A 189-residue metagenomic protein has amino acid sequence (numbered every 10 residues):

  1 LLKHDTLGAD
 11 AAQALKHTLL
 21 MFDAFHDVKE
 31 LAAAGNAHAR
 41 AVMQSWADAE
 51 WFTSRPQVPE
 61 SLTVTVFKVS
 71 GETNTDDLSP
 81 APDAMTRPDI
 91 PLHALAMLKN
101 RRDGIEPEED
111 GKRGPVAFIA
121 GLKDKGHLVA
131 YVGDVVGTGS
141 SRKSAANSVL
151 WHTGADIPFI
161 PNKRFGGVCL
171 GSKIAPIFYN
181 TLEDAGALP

Functional and structural regions predicted by a protein language model:
L1, A9-A11, L98: Extracellular cysteine-rich microdomains
L2-D5, T18: Alpha-solenoid helical-repeat scaffolds
H4-A9, N36-A37: Alpha-helix N-cap/helix-start positions at coil->helix boundaries
Q13-P189: Fe-S-dependent hydro-lyases/dehydratases of central metabolism
